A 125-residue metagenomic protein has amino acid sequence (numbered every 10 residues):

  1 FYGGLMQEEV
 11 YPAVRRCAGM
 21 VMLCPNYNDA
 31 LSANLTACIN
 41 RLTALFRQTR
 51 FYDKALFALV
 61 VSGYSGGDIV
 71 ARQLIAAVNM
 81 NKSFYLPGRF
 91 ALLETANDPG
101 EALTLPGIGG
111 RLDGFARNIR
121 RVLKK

Functional and structural regions predicted by a protein language model:
F1-K125: FMN-binding flavodoxin-like domain, especially the glycine-rich phosphate-binding loop
